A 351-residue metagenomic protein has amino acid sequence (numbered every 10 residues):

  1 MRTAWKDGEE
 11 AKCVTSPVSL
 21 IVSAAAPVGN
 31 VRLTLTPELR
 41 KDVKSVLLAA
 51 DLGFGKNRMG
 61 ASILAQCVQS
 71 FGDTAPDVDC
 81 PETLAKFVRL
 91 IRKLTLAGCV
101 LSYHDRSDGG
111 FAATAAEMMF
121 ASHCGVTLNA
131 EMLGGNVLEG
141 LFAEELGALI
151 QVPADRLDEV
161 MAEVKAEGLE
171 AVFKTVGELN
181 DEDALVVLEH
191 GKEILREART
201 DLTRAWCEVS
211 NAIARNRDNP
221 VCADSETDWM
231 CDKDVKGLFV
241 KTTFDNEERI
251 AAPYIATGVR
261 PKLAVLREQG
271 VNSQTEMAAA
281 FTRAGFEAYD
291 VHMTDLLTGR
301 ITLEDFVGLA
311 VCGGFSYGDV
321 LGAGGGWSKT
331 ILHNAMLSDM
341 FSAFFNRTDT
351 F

Functional and structural regions predicted by a protein language model:
M1-F142, P153-K262, G270: Intein/HINT protein-splicing elements and their conserved insertion hotspots or analogous self-processing inserts
G147: Mobile late-domain/C-terminal helix-loop "cap" segments that border catalytic sites or the cytosolic face
I150: Catalytic core of tubulin tyrosine ligase-like
E193-F351: N-terminal beta1-alpha1 cap of cysteine-dependent amidohydrolase-like domains
